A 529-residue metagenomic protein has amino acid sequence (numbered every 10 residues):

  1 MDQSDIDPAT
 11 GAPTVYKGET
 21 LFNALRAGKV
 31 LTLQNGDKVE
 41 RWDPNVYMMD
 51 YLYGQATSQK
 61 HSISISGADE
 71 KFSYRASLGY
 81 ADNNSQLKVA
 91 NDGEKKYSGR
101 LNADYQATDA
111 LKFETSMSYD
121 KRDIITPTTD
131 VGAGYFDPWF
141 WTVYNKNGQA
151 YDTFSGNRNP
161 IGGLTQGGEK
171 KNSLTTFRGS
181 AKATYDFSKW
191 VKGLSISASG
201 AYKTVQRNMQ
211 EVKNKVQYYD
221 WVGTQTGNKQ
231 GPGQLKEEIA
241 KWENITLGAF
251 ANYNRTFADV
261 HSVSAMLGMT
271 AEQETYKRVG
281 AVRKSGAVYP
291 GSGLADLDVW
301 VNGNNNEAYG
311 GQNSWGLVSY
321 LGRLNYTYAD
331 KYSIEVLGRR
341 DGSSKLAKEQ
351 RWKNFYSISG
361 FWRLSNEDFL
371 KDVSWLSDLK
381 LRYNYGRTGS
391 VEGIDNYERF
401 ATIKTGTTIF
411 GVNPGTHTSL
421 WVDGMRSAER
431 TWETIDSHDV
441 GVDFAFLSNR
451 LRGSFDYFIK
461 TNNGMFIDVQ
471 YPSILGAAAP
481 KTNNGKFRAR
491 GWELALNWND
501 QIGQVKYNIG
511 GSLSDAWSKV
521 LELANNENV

Functional and structural regions predicted by a protein language model:
M1-A90: Residues embedded in well-ordered regular secondary structure
L87-N91, K345-K348: Short, surface-exposed loop/turn segments at secondary-structure junctions
K96-S98: N-terminal hydrophobic alpha-helical segments
N102-K121, I125-G132, F136-D137, Q149-K213 (+1 more regions): Extracellular/periplasmic, surface-exposed regions of secreted and cell-surface proteins
Q217-Y218: Extracytoplasmic assembly/pore-lining segments of large envelope/extracellular complexes
W221: The feature captures the catalytic groove of carbohydrate-active enzymes
